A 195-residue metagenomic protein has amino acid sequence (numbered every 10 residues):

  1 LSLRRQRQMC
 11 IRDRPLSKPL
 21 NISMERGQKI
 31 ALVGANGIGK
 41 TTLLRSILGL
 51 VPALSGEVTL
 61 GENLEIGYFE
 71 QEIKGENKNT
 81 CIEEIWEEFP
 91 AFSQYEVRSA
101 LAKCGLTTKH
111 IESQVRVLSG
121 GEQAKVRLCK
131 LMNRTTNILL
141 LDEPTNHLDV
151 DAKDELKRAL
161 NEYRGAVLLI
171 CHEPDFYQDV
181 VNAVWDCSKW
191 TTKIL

Functional and structural regions predicted by a protein language model:
R4-Q8, R12-L195: ABC ATP-binding cassette signature C-motif
